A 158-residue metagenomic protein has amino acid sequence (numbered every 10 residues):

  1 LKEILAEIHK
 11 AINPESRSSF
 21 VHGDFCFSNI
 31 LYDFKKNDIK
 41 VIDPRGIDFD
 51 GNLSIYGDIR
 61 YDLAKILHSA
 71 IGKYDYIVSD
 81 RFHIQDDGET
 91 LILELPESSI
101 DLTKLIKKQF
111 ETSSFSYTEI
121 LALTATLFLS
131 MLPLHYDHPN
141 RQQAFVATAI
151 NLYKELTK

Functional and structural regions predicted by a protein language model:
L1-H22, D33-K35, K40, E111-T112: An alpha-helical support segment within catalytic cores of ATP-dependent transferases
K2-H9, I100-K107, E111, L121 (+1 more regions): Generic detector of well-ordered alpha-helical segments enriched in charged/polar residues, highlighting helical
S16, S54-G57, S116-E119, L123: Short, solvent-exposed segments of well-ordered alpha helices
S19-V21, F25, I59, E119: A structural signal for the main folded, soluble domain(s) of proteins
F27-S28, Y32: Catalytic-loop Lys-Pro-X-Asn motif of eukaryotic-like protein kinases
K36-N37, F115-K158: Regulatory N- and C-terminal appendages and interdomain linkers associated with kinase/kinase-like NTP transferase
I39, I47-Q109, A125-N140: Active-site activation/catalytic loop segments of kinase-like enzymes and analogous catalytic loops in related
